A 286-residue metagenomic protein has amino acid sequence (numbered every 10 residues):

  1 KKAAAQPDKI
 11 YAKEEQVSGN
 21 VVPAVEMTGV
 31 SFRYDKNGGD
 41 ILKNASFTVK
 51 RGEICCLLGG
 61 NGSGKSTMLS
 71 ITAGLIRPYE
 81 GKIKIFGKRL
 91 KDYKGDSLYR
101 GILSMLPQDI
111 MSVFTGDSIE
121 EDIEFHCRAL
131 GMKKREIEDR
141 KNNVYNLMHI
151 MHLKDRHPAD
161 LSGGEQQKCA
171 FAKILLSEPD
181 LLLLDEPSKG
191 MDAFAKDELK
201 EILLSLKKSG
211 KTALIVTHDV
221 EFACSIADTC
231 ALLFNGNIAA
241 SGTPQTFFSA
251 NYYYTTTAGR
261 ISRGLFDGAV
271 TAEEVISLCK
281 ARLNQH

Functional and structural regions predicted by a protein language model:
K1, N237-R260: Conserved beta-strand-loop-alpha-helix hinge in the C-terminal portion of ABC ATPase nucleotide-binding domains
K1-E26, Y254-H286: ABC ATPase nucleotide-binding domains
L58-G60: The feature captures the beta-strand-to-loop junction immediately N-terminal to the Walker
A73: Helix-to-loop junction immediately C-terminal to a conserved catalytic motif
G81-K91, Y99-R100: Conserved ABC transporter NBD signature motif
E124, R135-L153: Conserved ABC ATPase "signature" region
H157-L161, E165: Conserved ABC ATPase signature
